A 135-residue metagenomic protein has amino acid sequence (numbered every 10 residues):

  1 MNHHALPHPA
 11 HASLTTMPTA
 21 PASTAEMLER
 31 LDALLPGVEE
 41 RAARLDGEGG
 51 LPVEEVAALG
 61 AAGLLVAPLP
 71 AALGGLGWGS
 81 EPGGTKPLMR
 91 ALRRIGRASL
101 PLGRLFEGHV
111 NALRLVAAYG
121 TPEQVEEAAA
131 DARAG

Functional and structural regions predicted by a protein language model:
N2-R90: Alpha-helical interface subdomain recognition
V53-A61, V66-G135: Glycine-rich flavin
